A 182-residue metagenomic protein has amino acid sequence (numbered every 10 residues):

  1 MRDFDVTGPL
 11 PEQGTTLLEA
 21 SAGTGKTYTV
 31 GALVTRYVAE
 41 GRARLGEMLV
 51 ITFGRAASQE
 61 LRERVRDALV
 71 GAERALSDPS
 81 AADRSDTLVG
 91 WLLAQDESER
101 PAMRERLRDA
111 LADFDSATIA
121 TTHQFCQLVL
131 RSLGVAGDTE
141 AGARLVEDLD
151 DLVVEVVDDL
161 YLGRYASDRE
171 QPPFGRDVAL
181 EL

Functional and structural regions predicted by a protein language model:
R2, P11-L18, T52, L69-L182: Conserved ATP-dependent motor core of P-loop NTPases, especially the RecA-like helicase ATPase domain
T7-Q13, E40-L45: Phosphate-binding P-loop
E12-L33: Walker A/P-loop
T29-A43: Walker A/P-loop NTP-binding motif
A32, R55-V70: Phosphate-binding glycine-rich loops of NTP-binding sites
Y37-G41, V65, L69, L133: Active-site catalytic pocket residues across diverse enzymes, especially alpha/beta-hydrolases
R44-A57: Conserved RecA-like ASCE P-loop NTPase motor core of nucleic-acid helicases/translocases
